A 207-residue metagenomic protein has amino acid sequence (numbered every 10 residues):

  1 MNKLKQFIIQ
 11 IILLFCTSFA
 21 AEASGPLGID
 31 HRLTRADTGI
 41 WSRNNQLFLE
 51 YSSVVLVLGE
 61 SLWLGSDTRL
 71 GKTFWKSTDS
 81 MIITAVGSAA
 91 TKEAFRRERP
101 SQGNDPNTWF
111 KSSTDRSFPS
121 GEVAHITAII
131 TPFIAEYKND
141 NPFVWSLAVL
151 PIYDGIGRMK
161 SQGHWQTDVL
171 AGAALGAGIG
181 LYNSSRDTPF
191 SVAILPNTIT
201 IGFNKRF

Functional and structural regions predicted by a protein language model:
M1-I9, N44-F48: Bacterial N-terminal signal peptides that target proteins for export
I9-S18: Bacterial N-terminal signal peptides
T17, G87, T91, F95 (+2 more regions): Alpha-helical membrane-inserting segments
E22-S117, V123-M159: Hydrophobic alpha-helical bundle signature of multipass membrane enzymes
L62-G65, Y137, L181-F190, K205-F207: Outer-membrane beta-barrel proteins
R97-D105, Y153-S184: Interfacial helix-loop-helix junctions of multi-pass membrane proteins
A128, P132, G178, G202-N204: Outer-membrane beta-barrel architecture
P196-F207: Outer-membrane beta-barrel "beta-signal"
